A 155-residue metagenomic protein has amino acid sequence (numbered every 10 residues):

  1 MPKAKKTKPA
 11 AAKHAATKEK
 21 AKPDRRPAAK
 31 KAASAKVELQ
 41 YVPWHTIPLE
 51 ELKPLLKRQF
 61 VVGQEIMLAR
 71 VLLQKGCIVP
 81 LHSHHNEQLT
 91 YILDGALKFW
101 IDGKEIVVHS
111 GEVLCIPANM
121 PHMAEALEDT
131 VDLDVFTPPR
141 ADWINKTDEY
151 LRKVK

Functional and structural regions predicted by a protein language model:
M1-E65, D148-K155: A short, N-terminal "cap"/entry segment at the start of jelly-roll beta-barrel domains of the cupin/DSBH fold
V42-T46, M67, E125-K155: Double-stranded beta-helix
Q59-F60, V71-L72, V79-H84, E125-A126: Short histidine-centered beta-strand/loop micro-motifs that create catalytic or ligand/metal-coordination sites
L72-Q74, H84-F99: Short, conserved beta-strand element in jelly-roll/cupin
L81, F99-W100, I116, P121-L127 (+1 more regions): Short beta-strand His + acidic residue motifs that chelate non-heme Fe in jelly-roll/DSBH and cupin folds
L89, A96-K98, E105, P121 (+1 more regions): Structural motif
L93-D94, H109-S110, E128: A cytosolic small-molecule/anion-sensing beta-strand core signal
G103-A118: Short acidic-glycine-tyrosine-enriched beta hairpin
